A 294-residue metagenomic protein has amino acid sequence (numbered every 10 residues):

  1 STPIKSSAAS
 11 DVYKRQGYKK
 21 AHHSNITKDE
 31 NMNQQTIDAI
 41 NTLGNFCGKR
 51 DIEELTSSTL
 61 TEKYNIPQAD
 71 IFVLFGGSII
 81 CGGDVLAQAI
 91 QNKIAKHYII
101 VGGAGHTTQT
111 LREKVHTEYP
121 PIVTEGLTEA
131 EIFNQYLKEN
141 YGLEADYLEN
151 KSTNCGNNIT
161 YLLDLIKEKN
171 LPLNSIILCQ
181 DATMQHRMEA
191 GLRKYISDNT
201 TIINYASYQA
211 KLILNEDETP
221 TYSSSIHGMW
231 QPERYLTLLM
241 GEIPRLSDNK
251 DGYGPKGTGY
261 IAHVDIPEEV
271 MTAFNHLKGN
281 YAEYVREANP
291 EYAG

Functional and structural regions predicted by a protein language model:
S1-Q16: Single conserved hydrophobic/aromatic residue that forms the stacking wall/gate of nucleotide- or nucleobase-binding
A9, H23-S24, L246: Short amphipathic alpha-helical "recognition" segments used for binding
V12, G17, Q135, N140 (+5 more regions): Intrinsically disordered, low-complexity N-terminal regions enriched in serine/proline/glycine with scattered basic
Q16-N31: Short, Lys/Arg-enriched N-terminal segments with co-localized hydrophobic residues within the first ~10-30 amino acids
N31-P232, Y284-G294: A structural signal for short, hydrophobic/glycine-enriched beta-strand patches
S58, Y136, E242, L246 (+1 more regions): Residues that form generic nucleotide/phosphate-binding pockets
L214-M271: A conserved mid-domain beta-alpha-beta active-site/ligand-binding segment of alpha/beta enzyme cores
H263-G294: C-terminal non-catalytic accessory extensions
